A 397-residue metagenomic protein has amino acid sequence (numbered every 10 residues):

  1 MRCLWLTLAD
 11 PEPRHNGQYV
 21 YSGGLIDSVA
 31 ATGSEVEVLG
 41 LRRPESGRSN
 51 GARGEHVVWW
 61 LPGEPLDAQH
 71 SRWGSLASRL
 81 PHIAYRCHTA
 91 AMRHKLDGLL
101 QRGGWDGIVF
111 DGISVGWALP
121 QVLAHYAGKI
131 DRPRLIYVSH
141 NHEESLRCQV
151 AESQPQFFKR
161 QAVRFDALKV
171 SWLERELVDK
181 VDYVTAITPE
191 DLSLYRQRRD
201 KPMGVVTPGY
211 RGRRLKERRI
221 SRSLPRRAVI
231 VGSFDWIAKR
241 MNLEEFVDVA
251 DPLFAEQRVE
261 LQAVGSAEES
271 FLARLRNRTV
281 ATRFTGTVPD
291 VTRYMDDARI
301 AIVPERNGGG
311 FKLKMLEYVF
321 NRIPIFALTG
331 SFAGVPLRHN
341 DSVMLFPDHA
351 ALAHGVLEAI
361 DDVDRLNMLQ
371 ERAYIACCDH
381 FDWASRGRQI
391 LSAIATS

Functional and structural regions predicted by a protein language model:
M1-V58, G103: N-terminal subdomain of nucleotide-sugar transferases
Q69-H82, I136-K169: Acceptor-binding helix/loop patch of EC 2.4 sugar-transfer enzymes, predominantly nucleotide-sugar-dependent
R134, E144, V163-L215: Donor nucleotide-sugar binding/catalytic pocket of nucleotide-sugar-dependent glycosyltransferases
D182, D296-G310, N321-P324: Acidic donor-binding loop of glycosyltransferase active sites
V205-V280, F284-T292, D296: Conserved catalytic-core segment of nucleotide-activated headgroup transferases in glycan assembly
K314-E317, P324-T329: Short hydrophobic beta-strand element within catalytic cores of glycosyltransferases and related nucleotide-activated
N340-A350, E358-D364: Conserved acidic donor-binding segment of nucleotide-sugar-dependent glycosyltransferases
D364-I394: A charged, aromatic-enriched C-terminal amphipathic alpha-helix characteristic of glycosyltransferases across folds
